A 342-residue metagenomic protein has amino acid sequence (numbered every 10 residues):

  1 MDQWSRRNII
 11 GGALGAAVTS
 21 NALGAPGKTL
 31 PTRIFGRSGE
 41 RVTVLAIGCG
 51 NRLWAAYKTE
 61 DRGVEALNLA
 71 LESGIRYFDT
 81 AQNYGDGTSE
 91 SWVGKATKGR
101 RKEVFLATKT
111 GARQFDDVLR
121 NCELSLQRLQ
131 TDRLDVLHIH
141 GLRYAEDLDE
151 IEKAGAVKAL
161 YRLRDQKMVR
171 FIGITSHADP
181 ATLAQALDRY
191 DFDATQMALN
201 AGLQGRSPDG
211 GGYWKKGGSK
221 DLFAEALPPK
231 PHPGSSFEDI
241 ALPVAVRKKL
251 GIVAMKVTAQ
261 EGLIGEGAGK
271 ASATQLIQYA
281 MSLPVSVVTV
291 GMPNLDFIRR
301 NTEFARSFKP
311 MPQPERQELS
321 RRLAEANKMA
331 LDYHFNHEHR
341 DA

Functional and structural regions predicted by a protein language model:
D2-V104, A159: N-terminal binding-site loop/beta-alpha segment at the start of enzyme catalytic domains that lines or forms
P31, R62-A66, S89-A96, N121-S125 (+6 more regions): A general structural detector for well-ordered alpha-helical segments in enzyme core domains, enriched
G50-E60, K109-F115, A268: Active-site mouth loops of central-metabolism enzymes
A56, R113-S236, I240, V246 (+1 more regions): Glycine/proline-rich, positively charged, aromatic-decorated active-site loop/lid region on the catalytic face
R76-N83, A107-K109, R170-I174, V287-V290: Short catalytic-loop micro-motif centered on adjacent basic/acidic residues
Y84, T88, T110-R113, R143 (+2 more regions): Short beta->alpha linker loops
Y213-A342: Structured C-terminal cap/extension of enzyme domains
